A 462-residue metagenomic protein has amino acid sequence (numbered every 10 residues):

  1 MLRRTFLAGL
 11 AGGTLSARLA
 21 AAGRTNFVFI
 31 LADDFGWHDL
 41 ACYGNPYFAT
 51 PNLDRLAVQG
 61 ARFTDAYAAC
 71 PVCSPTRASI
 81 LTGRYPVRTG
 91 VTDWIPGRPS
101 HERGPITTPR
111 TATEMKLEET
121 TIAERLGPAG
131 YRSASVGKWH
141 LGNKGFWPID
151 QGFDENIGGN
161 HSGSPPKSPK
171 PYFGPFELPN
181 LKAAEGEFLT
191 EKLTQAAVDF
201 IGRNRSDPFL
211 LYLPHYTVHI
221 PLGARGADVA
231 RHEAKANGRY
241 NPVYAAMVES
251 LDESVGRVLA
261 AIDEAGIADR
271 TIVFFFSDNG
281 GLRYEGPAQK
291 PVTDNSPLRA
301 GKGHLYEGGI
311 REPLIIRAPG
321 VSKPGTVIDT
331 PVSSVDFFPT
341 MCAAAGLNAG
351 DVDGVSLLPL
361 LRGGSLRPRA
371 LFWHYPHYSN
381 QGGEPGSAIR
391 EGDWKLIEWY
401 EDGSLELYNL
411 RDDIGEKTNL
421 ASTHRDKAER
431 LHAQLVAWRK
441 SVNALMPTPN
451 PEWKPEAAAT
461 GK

Functional and structural regions predicted by a protein language model:
M1-T14: N-terminal secretory signal peptides and thylakoid transit peptides that target proteins across membranes
L7, G23-T25, A32, G36-W37 (+7 more regions): Long, internal low-complexity/basic segments
R24-F27, G60-T64, A129-S133, D154 (+4 more regions): Loop/turn elements at helix/coil->beta-strand transitions in domains of secreted/extracellular proteins
N45-T50, Y67-V72, P109-T120, A183-L193 (+7 more regions): A short beta-strand-to-alpha-helix junction
P46-A78, G83-R88, R132-A134, D154-N160 (+1 more regions): Short, structured active-site-proximal loop/turn typified by the sulfatase FGly-forming signature C/S-X-P-X-R
V91-R132, W139-L211, H215-G226, A230-A245 (+1 more regions): Formylglycine-dependent
W147-G152, P221-A224, A260-V321, S333: Histidine-centered active-site microenvironments of extracellular/periplasmic hydrolases and transferases
E155, G281-L305, S322-T326, T330-L410 (+2 more regions): C-terminal cap/loop subdomain of S1 sulfatases and analogous C-terminal strand-loop tails that border
